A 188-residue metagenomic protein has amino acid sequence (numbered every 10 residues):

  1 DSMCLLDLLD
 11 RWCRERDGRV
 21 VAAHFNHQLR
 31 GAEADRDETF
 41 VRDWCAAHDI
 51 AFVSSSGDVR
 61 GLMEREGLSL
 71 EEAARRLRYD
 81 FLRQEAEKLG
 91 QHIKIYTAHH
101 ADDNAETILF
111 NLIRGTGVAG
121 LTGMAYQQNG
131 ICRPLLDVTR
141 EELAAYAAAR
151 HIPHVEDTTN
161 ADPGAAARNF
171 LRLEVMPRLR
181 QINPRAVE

Functional and structural regions predicted by a protein language model:
D1-P177: Core alpha/beta nucleotide-donor-binding catalytic domains of modification enzymes
L179-E188: An accessory alpha-helical subdomain
